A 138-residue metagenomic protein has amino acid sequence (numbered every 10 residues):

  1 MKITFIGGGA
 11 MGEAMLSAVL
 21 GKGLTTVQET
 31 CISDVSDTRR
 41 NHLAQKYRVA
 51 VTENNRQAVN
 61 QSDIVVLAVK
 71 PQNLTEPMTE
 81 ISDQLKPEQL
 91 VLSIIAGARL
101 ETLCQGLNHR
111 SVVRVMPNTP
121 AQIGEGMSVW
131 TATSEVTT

Functional and structural regions predicted by a protein language model:
M1-E53, Q57: NAD(P)+-binding Rossmann beta1-loop-alpha1 motif at the extreme N-terminus of oxidoreductases
D37-T38, Y47, N55-N60, I64-L67 (+2 more regions): Rossmann-like NAD(P)(H) cofactor-binding subdomain of soluble oxidoreductases
T137: Glycine-rich phosphate-binding loops that contact phosphosugars or nucleotide phosphates
